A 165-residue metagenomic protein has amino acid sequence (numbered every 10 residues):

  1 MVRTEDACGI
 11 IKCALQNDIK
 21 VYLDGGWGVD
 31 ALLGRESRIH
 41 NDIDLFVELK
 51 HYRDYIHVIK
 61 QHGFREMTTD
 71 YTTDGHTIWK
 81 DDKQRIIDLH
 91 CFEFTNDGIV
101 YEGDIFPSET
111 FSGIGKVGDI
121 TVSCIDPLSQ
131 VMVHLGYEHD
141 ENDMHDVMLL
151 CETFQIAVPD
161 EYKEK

Functional and structural regions predicted by a protein language model:
M1-L23, M148, Q155-K165: Helical scaffold of the NTase/Pol beta-like nucleotidyltransferase catalytic core
I11-I43, E48-L49, D54, D126: Active-site nucleotide-donor binding segment shared across nucleotidyl transfer reactions
L15, K60, K116: Anion (oxyanion) recognition and catalysis
G28-V29, F94-T95, S129-V131: Short, solvent-exposed loop/turn segments at secondary-structure junctions
D54-Q61: Short, well-structured hydrophobic secondary-structure segments
Q61-Y71, I114, V158-D160: Short secondary-structure junctions
F64-G98: Conserved catalytic core of two-metal-ion nucleotidyltransferases
Y101-K165: Catalytic cores of NTP-dependent nucleotidyl/adenyl transfer enzymes across multiple folds
